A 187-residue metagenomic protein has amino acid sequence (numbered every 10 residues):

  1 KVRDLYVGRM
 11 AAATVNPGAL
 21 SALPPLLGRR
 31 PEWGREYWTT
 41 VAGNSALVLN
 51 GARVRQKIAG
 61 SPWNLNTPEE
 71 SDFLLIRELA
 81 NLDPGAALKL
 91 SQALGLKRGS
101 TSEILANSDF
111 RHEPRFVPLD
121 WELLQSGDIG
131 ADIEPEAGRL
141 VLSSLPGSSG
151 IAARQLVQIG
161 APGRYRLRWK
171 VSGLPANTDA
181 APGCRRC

Functional and structural regions predicted by a protein language model:
K1-S21: Soluble extramembrane regions of membrane proteins in the secretory/endomembrane system
V7-G8, P25-C187: Extracellular and organelle-lumenal recognition/adhesion modules and their flexible linkers in secreted
